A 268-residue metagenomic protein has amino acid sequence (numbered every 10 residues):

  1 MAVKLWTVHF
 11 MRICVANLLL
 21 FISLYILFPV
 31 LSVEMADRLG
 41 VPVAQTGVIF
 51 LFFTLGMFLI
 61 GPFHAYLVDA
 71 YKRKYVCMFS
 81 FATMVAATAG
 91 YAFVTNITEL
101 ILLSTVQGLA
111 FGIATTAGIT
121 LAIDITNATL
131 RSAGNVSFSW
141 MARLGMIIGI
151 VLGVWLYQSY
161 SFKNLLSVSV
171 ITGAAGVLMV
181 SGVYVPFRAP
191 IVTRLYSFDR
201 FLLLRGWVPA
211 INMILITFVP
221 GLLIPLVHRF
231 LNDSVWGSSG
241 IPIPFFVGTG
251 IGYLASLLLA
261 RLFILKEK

Functional and structural regions predicted by a protein language model:
M1-T7, Y184-N212: Juxtamembrane intracellular "pre-TM" segments in multi-pass secondary transporters
L5-G47, W207-V208, N212, T217-L231: Helix-loop boundary and gating motifs at the non-cytosolic
T54-P62, M146-I147, T249-Y253, L257: Residue-level signature of mid-helix packing/kink "hotspots" within the transmembrane helices of 12-pass Major
L59-T95: Conserved MFS/SLC helix-loop-helix module at the cytosolic interface between two early adjacent transmembrane helices
I60-K72, Y157, A255-E267: Helix-to-loop junctions at the C-terminal end of transmembrane segments in multipass secondary transporters
A87, T98-V106: Paired small-residue
T105-A142: Cytoplasmic helix-loop-helix junction between adjacent transmembrane helices in 12-TM secondary transporters
I171-P190: C-terminal membrane-cytosol helix-exit motif in multi-pass small-molecule transporters
